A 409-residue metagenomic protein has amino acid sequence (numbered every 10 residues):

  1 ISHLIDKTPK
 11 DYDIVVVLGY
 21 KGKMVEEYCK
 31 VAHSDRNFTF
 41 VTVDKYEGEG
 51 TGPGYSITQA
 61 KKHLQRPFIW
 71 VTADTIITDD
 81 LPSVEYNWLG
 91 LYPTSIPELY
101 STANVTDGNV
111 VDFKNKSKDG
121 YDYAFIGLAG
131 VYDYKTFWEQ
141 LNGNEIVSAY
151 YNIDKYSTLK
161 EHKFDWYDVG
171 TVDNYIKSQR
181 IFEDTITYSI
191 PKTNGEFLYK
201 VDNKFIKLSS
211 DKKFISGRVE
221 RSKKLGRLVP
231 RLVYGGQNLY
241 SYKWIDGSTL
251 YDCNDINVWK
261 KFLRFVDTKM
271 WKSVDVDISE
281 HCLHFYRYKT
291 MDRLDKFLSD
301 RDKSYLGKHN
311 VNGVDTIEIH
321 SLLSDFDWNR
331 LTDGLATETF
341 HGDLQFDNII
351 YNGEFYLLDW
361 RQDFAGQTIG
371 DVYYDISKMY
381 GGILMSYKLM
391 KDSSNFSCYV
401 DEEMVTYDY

Functional and structural regions predicted by a protein language model:
I1-V25: N-terminal glycine-rich phosphate-binding loop and ensuing alpha1 helix
K30-T102: Conserved beta-loop-beta/alpha segment of the NTase-like Rossmann-fold superfamily that binds/positions NTPs
I76-N152: Conserved core of the sugar-phosphate nucleotidyltransferase
D122-K200: Conserved alpha/beta core of the MobA/IspD/sugar-nucleotide pyrophosphorylase nucleotidyltransferase superfamily
I190-E220, N238, K243-C253: ATP-binding glycine-rich loop module of kinase domains
L198-K200, F326-G370: Active-site acidic catalytic loop and adjacent metal/ATP-binding pocket of ATP-dependent phosphoryl transfer enzymes
K223-V229, T249-E338: Conserved kinase catalytic-core helix
A365, I369-Y409: Active-site activation/catalytic loop segments of kinase-like enzymes and analogous catalytic loops in related
